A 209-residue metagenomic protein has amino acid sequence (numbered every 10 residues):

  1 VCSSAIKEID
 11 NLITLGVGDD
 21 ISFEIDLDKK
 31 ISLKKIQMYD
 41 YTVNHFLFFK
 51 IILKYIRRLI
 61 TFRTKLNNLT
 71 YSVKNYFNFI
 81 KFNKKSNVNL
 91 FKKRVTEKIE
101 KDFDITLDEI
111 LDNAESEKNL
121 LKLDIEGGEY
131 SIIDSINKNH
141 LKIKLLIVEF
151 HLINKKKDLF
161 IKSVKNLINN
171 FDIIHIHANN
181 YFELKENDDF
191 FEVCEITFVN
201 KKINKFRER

Functional and structural regions predicted by a protein language model:
V1-K101, F150-N154: SAM cofactor-binding core of SAM-dependent methyltransferases, primarily the Rossmann-like beta-alpha-beta module
N11-I13, I25-Q37, K50, E109-L123 (+1 more regions): Conserved acidic-Pro-Pro-aromatic motif
E97-N113: Core dinuclear metal-dependent hydrolase active-site scaffold
